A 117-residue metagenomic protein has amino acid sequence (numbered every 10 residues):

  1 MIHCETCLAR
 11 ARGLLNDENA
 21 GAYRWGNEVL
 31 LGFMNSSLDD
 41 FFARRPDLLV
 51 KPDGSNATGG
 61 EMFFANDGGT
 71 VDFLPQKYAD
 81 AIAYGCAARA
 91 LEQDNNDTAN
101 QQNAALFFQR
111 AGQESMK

Functional and structural regions predicted by a protein language model:
M1-F73, Q93, T98-A99, A105-Q109 (+1 more regions): Conserved short "hinge" loops at termini or chain/domain junctions
K77-G85, R89: Elongated alpha-helical scaffolds
